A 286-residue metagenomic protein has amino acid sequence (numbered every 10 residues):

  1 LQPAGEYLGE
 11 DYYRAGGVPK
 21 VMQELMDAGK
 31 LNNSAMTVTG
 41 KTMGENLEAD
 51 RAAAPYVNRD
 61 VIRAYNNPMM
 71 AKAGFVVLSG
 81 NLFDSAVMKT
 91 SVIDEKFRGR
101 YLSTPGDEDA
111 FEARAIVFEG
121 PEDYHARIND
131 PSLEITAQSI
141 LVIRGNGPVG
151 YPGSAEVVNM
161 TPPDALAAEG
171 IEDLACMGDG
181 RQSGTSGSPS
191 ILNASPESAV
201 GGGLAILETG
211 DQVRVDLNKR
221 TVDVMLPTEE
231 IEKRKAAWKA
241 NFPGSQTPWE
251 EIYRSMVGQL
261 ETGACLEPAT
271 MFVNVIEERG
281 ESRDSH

Functional and structural regions predicted by a protein language model:
L1-E197, G202-H286: Catalytic or ion-coupling anion/metal-binding cores of large enzyme and transporter domains
